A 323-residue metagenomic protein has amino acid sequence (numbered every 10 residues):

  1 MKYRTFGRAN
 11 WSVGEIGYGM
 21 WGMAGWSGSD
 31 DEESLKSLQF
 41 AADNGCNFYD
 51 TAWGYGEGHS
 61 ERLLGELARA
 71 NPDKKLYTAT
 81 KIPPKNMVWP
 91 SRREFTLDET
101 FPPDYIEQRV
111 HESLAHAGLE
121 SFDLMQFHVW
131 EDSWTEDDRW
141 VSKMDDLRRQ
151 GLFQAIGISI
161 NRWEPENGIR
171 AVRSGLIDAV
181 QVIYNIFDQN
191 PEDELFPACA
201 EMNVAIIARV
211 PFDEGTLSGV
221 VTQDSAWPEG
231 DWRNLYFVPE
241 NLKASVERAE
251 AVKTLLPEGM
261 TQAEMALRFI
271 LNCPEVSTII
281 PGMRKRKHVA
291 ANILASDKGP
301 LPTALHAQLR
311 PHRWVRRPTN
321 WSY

Functional and structural regions predicted by a protein language model:
M1-L76: N-terminal binding-site loop/beta-alpha segment at the start of enzyme catalytic domains that lines or forms
F6, Y18, S34, Y49 (+11 more regions): Conserved, mostly hydrophobic/aromatic
W21-E32, R92-Y105, S133: Active-site mouth loops of central-metabolism enzymes
S29-A41, T100-A117, R162-A171, A266: Short, acidic/polar
S34, S60, I106, V110 (+2 more regions): Aromatic/hydrophobic pocket-lining residues that form the small-molecule binding cavity in soluble enzyme cores
E57, V129-Y323: Beta/alpha (TIM)-barrel catalytic core signal, keyed to glycine-rich beta->alpha loops juxtaposed to Asp/Glu that bind
D73-F101: Structural motif corresponding to the early beta-alpha repeats
L114-S133: Active-site groove signature of glycoside hydrolases
